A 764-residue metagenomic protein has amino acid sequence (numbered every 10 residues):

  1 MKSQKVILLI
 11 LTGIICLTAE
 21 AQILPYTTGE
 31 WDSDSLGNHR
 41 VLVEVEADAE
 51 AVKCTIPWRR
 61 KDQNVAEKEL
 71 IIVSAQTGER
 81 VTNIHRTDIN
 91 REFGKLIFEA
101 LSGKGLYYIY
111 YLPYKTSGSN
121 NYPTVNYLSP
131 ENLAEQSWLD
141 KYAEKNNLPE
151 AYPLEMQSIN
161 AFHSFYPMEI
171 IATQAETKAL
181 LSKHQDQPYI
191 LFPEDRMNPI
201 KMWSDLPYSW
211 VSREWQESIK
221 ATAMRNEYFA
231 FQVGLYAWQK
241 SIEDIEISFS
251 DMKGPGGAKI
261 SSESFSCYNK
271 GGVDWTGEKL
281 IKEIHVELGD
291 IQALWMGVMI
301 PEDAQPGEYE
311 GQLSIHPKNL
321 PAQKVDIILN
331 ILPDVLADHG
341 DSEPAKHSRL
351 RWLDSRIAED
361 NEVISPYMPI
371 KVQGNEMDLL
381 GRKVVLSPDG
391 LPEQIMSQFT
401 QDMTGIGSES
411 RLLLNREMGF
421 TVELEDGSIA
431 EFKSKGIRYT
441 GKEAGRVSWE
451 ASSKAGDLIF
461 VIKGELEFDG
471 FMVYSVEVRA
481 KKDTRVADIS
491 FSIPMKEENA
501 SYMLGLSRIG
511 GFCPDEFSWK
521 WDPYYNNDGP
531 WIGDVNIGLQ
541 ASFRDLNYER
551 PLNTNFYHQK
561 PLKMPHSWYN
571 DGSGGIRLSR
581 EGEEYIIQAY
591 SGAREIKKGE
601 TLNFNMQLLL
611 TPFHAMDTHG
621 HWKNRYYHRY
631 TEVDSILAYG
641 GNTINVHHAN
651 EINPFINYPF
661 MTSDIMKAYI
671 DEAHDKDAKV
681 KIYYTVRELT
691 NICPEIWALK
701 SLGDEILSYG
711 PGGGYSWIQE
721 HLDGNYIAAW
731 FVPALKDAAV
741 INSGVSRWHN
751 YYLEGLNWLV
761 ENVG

Functional and structural regions predicted by a protein language model:
L8-T18: Bacterial N-terminal signal peptides
Q22-W210, W215-A304, P561-K563, S573-I576: Alpha-mannosidase-like glycoside hydrolase catalytic domains involved in N-glycan trimming, generalizing to other
F93-E135, Q239-D244, E283-K346, D469 (+2 more regions): Extended acidic/polar, glycine-enriched regions that form or flank non-catalytic beta-rich accessory modules
V125-P153, Q157, I328-L391, N603-S663 (+1 more regions): An acidic-aromatic substrate-binding cleft motif
D140-K141, K145-Q157, T276-E287, W295-A304 (+1 more regions): Beta-strand/loop-rich accessory regions of lumenal/periplasmic or secreted enzymes, predominantly carbohydrate-active
V233, L313, G381, V476 (+2 more regions): Conserved, mostly hydrophobic/aromatic
D290, P321-K324, A337, G436-I437 (+4 more regions): Conserved structural scaffold segments of CAZyme catalytic domains across common CAZy folds
D671, I682-N762: Active-site-adjacent "subsite" loops/lids of carbohydrate-active enzymes
